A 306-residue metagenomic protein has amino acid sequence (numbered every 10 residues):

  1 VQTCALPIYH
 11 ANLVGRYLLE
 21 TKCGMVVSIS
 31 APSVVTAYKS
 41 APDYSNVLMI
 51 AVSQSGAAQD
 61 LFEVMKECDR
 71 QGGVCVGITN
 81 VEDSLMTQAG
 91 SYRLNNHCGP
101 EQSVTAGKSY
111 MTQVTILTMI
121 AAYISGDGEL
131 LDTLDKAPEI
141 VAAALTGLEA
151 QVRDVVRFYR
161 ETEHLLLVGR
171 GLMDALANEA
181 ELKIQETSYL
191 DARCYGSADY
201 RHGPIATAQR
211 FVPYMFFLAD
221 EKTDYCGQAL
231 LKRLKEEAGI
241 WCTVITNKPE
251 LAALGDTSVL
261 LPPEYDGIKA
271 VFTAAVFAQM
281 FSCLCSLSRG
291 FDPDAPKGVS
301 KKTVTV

Functional and structural regions predicted by a protein language model:
V1-E139, R170, F217-E264, M280-F281: Glycine-rich phosphate-binding loops that contact phosphosugars or nucleotide phosphates
Y92-P213, T223-D224, R289-V306: Active-site phosphate/pyrophosphate-binding segments
A180, G227-L231, T273-A274, K297: Composition- and surface-driven signal marking solvent-exposed, interaction-prone regions in large proteins
V212-D220, A275: Hydrophobic membrane-spanning alpha-helices of multi-pass integral membrane proteins
E264-V306: Peripheral docking tails and interdomain loops at the edges of cofactor- or intermediate-handling domains
